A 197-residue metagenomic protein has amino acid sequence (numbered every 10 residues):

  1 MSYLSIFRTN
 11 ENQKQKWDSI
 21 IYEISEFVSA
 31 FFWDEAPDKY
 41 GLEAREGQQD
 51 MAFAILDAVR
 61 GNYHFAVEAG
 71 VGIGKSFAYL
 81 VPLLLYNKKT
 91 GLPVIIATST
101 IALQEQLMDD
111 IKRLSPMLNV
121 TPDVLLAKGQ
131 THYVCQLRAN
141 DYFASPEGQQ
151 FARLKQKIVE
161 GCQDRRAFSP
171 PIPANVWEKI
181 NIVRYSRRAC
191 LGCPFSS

Functional and structural regions predicted by a protein language model:
S2-K39, T90-S197: A substrate-engagement module of RecA-like helicase motors
L42-E46, V67-G74, T98, A102: Alpha-helix capping and helix-loop boundary segments enriched in small/acidic/polar residues
L42-V59: N-terminal pre-P-loop "Q-motif" helix
A54-D57, S76-T90, D110-L114: Walker A/P-loop NTP-binding motif
G61-F65, K88-I95: Short, surface-exposed connector motifs at secondary-structure boundaries
G61-V81: Walker A/P-loop
